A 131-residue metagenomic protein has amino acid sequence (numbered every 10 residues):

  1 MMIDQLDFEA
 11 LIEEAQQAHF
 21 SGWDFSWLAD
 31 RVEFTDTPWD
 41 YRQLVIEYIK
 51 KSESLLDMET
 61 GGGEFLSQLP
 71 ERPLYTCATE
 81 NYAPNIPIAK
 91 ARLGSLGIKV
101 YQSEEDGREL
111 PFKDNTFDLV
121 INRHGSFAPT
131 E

Functional and structural regions predicted by a protein language model:
M1-S26: N-terminal, positively charged/glycine-rich alpha-helical extensions of SAM-dependent methyltransferases
W27-R31: Short glycine/proline- and acidic residue-enriched helix-loop micro-motifs that form flexible lids or anion-recognition
V32-S54, E64-F65: Conserved alpha-helix/loop element of class I SAM-dependent methyltransferases that forms part of the SAM/SAH-binding
V32-T35, L55, G97-V100, L119-N122: Short, flexible loop segments at the rims of nucleotide/cofactor-binding pockets, characterized by
S54-E109: Class I SAM-dependent methyltransferase SAM/SAH-binding core
R108-L119: A short acidic, Gly/Pro-enriched loop at the edge of an enzyme's catalytic core that lines a small-molecule cofactor
H124-E131: A short, conserved alpha-helix within the catalytic core of class I
